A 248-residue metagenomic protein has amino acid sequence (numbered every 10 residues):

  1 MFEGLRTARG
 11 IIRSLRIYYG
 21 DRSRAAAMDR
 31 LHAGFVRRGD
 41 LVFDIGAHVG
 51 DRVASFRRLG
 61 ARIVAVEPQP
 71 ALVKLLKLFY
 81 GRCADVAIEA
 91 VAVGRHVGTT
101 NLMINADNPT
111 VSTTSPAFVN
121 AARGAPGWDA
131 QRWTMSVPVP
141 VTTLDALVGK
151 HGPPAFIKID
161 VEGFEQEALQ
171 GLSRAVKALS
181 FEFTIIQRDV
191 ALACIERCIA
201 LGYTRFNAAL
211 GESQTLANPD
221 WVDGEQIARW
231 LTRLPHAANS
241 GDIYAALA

Functional and structural regions predicted by a protein language model:
M1-A248: Phosphate/nucleotide-binding beta-alpha loop and adjacent structural elements of enzyme active sites
